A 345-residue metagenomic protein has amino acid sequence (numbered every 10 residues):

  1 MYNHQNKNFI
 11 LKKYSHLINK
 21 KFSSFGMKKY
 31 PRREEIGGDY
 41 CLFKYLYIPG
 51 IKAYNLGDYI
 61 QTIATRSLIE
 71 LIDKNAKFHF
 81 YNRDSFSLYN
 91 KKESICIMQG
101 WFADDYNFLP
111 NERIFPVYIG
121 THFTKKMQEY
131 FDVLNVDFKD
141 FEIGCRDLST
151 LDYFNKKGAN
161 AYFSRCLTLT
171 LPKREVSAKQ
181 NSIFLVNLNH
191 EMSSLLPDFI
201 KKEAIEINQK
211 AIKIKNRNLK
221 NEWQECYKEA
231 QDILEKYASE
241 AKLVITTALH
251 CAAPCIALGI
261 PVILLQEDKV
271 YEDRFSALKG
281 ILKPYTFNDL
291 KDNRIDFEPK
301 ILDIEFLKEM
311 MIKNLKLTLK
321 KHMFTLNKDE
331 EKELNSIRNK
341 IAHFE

Functional and structural regions predicted by a protein language model:
Y2-E345: Active-site anion-handling motifs in enzyme catalytic cores
